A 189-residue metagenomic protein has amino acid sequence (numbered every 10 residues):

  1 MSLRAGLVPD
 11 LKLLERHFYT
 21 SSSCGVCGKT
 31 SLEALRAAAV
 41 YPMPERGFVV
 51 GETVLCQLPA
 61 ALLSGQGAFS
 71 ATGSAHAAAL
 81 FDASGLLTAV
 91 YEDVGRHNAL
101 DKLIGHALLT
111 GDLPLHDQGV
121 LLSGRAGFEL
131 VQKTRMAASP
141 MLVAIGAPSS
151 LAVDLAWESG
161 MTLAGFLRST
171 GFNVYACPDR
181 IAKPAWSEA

Functional and structural regions predicted by a protein language model:
M1-A78, D82-A83, L87-A89: Intrinsically disordered, low-complexity regions enriched in acidic/Ser/Thr/Pro/Gln residues
M1-E15, Y91-H97, R135-I145, A189: Short, Lys/Arg-enriched charge-dense amphipathic segments
V8, V26, V40, V49-V50 (+8 more regions): Extended aliphatic helical segments
Y19-S22, C27-T30, V50-T53, Q57 (+6 more regions): Conserved active-site and cofactor/substrate-binding residues in soluble primary-metabolism enzymes
G67-L115, G119-V120: Histidine/lysine/aspartate-rich catalytic loop segments that bind and position anionic ligands
H97-Y175, R180-E188: Feature captures the catalytic cores and cofactor-binding loops of soluble hydro-lyases/lyases that act on carboxylate
